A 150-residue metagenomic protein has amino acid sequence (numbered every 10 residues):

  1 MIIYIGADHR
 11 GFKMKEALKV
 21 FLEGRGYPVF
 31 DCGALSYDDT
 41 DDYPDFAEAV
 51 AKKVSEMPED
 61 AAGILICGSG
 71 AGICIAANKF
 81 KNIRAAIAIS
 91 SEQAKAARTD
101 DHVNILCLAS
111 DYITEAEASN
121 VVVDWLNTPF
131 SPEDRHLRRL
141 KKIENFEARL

Functional and structural regions predicted by a protein language model:
Y4-G6, R10-G11, S91-L150: C-terminal binding/interaction regions
I5-G24: Glycine-rich phosphate/diphosphate-binding loop of Rossmann-like nucleotide-binding domains
K15, Y43, A47, I73-C74 (+2 more regions): A general structural signal for well-ordered alpha-helical segments in protein cores
P28-T40: A short beta-strand-loop structural module common to alpha/beta enzyme folds
F46, V50-I87: Helix-adjacent hinge/juxtasegments
